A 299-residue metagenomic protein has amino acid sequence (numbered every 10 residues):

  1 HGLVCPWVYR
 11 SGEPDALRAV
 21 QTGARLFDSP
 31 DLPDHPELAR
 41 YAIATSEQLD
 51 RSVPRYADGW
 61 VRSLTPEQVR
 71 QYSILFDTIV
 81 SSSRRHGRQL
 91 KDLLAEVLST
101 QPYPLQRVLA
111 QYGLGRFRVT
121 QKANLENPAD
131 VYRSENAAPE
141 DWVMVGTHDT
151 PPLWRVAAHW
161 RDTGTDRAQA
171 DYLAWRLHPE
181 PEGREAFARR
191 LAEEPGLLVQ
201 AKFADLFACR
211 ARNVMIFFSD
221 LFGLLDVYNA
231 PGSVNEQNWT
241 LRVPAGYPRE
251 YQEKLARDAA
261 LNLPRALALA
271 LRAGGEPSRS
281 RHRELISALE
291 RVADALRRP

Functional and structural regions predicted by a protein language model:
H1-P299: Catalytic cores of glycan-processing enzymes that make or break glycosidic bonds
